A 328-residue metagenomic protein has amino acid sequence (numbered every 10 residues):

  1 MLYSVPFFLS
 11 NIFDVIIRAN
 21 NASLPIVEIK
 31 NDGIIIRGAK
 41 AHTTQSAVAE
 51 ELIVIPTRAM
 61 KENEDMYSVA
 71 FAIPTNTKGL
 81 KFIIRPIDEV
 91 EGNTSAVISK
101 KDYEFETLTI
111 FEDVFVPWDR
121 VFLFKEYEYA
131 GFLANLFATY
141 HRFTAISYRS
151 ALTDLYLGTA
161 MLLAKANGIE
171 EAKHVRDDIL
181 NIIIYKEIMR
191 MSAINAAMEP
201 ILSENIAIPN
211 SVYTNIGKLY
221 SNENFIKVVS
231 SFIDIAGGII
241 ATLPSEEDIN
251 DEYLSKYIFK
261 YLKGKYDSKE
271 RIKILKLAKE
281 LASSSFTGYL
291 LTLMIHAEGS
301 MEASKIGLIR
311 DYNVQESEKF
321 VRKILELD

Functional and structural regions predicted by a protein language model:
M1-R37: Gly/Pro-rich turn-and-neighbor structural signature
S4, R37, F71-P74, E112: Short beta-strand segments
A22, E28-R37, A47-E50, D65-Y67 (+2 more regions): Short, well-ordered loop/turn elements at secondary-structure boundaries
A39, T43-E91: A short core secondary-structure module
I83-I84, R120-F124, I233: Short conserved micro-motifs at the rims of enzyme active sites and ligand-binding pockets
G92-K186: Glycine-rich beta->alpha junctions and the first turn(s) of the following alpha-helix
L152-K227: Long, well-ordered mid-to-C-terminal structural blocks that present hydrophobic/aromatic surfaces
V212, I216-D328: Alpha-helix capping/hinge segments and adjacent helical runs
